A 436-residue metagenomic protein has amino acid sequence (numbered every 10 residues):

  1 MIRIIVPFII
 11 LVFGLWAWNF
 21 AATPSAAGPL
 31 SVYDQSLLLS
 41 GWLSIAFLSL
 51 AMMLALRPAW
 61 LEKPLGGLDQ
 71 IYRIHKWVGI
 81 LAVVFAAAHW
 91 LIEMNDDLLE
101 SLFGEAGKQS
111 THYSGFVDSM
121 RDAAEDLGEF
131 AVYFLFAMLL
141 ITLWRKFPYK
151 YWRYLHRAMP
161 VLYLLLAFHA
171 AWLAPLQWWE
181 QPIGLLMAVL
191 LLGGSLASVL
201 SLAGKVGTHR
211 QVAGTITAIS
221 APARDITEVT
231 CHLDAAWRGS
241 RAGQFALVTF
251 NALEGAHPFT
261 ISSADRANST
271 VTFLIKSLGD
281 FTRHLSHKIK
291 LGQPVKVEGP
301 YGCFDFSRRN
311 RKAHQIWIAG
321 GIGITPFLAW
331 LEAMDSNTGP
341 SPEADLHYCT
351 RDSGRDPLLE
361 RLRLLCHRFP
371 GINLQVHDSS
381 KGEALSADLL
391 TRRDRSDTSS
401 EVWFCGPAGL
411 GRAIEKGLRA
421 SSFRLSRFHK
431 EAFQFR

Functional and structural regions predicted by a protein language model:
M1-E228, F281, P300, F306-S307 (+1 more regions): Membrane-embedded alpha-helical bundles that constitute the cytochrome b-like, heme-associated redox core of multi-pass
I2-I5, L165-A171, D280-T282, A344-R436: Reductase modules of NAD(P)H-dependent flavoproteins
H75, H156, G243, G323 (+1 more regions): Short, conserved phosphate/pyrophosphate- and ester-handling motifs at nucleotide-, phospho-/glycolipid
T208-E298, K312-Q315, P342-E343, C349-D352 (+2 more regions): Ferredoxin-reductase
H284, D305, P326-A329, P357 (+1 more regions): Phosphate- and divalent-cation-binding pockets in alpha/beta enzyme and binding domains that engage nucleotide-derived
H314-I318, W403: Conserved beta-strand elements of the Class I
I324-T338: Histidine-anchored nucleotide/phosphate-binding helix
